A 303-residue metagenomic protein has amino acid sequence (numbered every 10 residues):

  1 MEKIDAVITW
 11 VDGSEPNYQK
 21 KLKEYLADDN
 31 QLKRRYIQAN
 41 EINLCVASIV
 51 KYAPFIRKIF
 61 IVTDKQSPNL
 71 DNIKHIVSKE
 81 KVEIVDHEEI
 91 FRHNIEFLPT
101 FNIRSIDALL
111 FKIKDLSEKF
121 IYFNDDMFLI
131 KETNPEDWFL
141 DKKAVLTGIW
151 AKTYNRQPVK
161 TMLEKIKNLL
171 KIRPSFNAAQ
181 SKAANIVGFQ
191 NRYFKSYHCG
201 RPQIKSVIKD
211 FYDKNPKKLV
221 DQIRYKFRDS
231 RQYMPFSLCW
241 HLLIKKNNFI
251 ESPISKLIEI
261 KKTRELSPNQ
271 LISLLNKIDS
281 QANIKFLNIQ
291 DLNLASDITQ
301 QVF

Functional and structural regions predicted by a protein language model:
M1-E89, N247-N248, K262, L266 (+1 more regions): N-terminal anchoring/stem segment of glycosyltransferases
R34-E41, F101-S105, R231-M234: Soluble or luminal CAZymes and related metallo-dependent hydrolases
V46, L98-P99, D107, E118 (+6 more regions): Aromatic-rich, lipid-facing transmembrane alpha helices and their immediate juxtamembrane interface loops in integral
S67, L109-W150: GT-A fold catalytic core of metal-dependent nucleotide-sugar glycosyltransferases, centered on the diacidic
P68-L116: Active-site-proximal specificity loops/subdomain of glycosyltransferases
I76-E96, K131-N155: Short, flexible helix-coil linker/hinge segments at the edges of structured domains or between repeats
V145-K226, S230: Long, charge-rich alpha-helical interaction segments
N191-F303: A glycosyltransferase accessory/donor-loop signature
